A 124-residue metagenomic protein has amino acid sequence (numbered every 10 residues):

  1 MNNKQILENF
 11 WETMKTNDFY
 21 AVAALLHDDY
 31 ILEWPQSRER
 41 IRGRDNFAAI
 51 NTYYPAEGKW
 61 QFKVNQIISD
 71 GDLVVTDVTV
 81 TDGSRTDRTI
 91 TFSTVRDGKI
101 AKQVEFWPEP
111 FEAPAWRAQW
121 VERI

Functional and structural regions predicted by a protein language model:
M1-Q5, E122-I124: Basic/polar N-terminal segments that are highly enriched at the extreme N-terminus, encompassing both cleavable
Q5-I6, K59: Short, conserved clusters of charged catalytic residues that mark active-site and nucleotide-handling motifs
E8-E12: Amphipathic alpha-helical repeat scaffolds
T16-I31: Short, well-ordered alpha-helical segments enriched in acidic and aromatic residues
I31-I41, Y53: A short gly/proline-enriched turn/hairpin at secondary-structure junctions
A48-I124: A beta-strand edge to alpha-helix "cap/lid" segment located at domain peripheries
